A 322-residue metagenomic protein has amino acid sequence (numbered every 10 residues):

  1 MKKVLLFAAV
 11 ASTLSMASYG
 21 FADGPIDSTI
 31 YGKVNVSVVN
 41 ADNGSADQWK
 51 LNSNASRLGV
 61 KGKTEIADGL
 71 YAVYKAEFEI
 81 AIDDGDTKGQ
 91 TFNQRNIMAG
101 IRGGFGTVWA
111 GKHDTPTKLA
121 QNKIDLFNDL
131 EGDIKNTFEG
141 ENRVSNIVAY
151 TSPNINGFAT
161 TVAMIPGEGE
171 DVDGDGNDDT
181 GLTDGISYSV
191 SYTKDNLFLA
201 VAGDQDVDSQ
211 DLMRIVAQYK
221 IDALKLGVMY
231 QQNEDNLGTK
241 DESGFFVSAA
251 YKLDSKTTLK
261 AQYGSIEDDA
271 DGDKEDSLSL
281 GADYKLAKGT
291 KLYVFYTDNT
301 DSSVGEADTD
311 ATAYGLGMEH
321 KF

Functional and structural regions predicted by a protein language model:
M1-F322: Outer-membrane beta-barrel proteins
